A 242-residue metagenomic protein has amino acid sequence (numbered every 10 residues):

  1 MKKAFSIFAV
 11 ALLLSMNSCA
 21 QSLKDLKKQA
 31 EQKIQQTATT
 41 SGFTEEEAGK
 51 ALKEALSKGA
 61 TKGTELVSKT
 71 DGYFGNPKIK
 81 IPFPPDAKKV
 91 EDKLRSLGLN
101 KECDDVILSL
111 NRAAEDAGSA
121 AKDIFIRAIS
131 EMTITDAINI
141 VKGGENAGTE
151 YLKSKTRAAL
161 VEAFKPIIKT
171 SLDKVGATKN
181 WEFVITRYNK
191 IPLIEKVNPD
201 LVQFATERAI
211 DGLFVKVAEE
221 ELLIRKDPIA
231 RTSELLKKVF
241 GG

Functional and structural regions predicted by a protein language model:
K2-F8: Sec-dependent signal peptide recognition, specifically the positively charged N-region followed immediately by
S15-N17: N-terminal signal peptide c-region/cleavage motif recognized by signal peptidases
A20-Q21: Boundary of Sec targeting at the N-terminus
K24-I107: N-terminal Sec/ER secretory leader and immediately downstream segment of secreted/extracellular precursors
D25-K33, V202, A209-G242: A cross-kingdom marker for long, charged
V67, A120, E150, V175 (+1 more regions): Alpha-helical transmembrane segments and their juxtamembrane interface "caps" in small multi-pass membrane proteins
N100-S171: Mid-length scaffold segments of soluble, non-membrane domains
I167-R208: An amphipathic alpha-helical core segment
